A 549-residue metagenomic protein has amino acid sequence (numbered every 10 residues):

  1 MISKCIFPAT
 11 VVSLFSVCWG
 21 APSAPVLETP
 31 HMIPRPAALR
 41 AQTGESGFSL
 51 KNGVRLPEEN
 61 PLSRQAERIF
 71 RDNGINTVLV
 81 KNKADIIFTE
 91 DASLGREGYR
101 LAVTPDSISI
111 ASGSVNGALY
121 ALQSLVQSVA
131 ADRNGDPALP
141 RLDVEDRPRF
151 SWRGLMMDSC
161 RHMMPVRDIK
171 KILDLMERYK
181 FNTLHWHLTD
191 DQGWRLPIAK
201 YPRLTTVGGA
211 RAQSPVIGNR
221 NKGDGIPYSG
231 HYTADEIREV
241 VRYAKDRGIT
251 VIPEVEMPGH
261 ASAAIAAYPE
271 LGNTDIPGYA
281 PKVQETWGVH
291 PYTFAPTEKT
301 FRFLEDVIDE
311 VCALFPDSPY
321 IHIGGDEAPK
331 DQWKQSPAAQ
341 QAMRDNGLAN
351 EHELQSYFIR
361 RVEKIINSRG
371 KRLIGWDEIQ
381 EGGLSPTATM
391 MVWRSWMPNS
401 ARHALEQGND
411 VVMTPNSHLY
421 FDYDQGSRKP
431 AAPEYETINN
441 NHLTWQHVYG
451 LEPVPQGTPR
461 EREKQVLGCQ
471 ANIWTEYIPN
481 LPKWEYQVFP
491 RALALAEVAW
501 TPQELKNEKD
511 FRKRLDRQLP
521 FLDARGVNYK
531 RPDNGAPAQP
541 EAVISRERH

Functional and structural regions predicted by a protein language model:
M1-F7: Bacterial N-terminal signal peptides that target proteins for export
P8-V17: Bacterial N-terminal signal peptides
G20-S151, N367-W376, Q380, R517-R525 (+1 more regions): Acidic, contiguous N-terminal accessory segments
L94-Y320, R361, I365, Q470-T475: Feature activates predominantly on carbohydrate-active enzymes
M163-P165, D191-P197, P258-A264, A328-W333 (+4 more regions): Flexible loop/turn segments at secondary-structure boundaries
A266-E270, K282-A388, R394-H403: Active-site neighborhood of glycoside hydrolase catalytic domains
R372-A388, R394-H549: Flexible, acidic glycine-rich loops studded with aromatic residues
